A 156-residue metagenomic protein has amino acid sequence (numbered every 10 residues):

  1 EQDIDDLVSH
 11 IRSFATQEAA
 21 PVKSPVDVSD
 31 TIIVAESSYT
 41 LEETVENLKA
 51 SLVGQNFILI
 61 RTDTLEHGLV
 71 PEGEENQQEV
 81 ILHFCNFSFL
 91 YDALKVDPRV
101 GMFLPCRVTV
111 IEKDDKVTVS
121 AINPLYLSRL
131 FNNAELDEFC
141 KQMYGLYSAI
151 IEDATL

Functional and structural regions predicted by a protein language model:
E1-K23: C-terminal capping alpha-helices of c-type cytochrome domains
A20-L59, E152, L156: Terminal, regulation- and interaction-focused segments at domain boundaries
I33-Y39, R129-L136: Second-shell loop/turn segments in exported
L41, E46-P98, M102-F103: Ser/Thr-rich, low-complexity intrinsically disordered terminal regions
C85, C106-R107, C140: Functionally engaged cysteine thiol sites
R107-N132: Beta-strand/loop substructures that line and gate deep hydrophobic ligand-binding cavities in soluble
L130-L156: Well-ordered alpha/beta subsegment
